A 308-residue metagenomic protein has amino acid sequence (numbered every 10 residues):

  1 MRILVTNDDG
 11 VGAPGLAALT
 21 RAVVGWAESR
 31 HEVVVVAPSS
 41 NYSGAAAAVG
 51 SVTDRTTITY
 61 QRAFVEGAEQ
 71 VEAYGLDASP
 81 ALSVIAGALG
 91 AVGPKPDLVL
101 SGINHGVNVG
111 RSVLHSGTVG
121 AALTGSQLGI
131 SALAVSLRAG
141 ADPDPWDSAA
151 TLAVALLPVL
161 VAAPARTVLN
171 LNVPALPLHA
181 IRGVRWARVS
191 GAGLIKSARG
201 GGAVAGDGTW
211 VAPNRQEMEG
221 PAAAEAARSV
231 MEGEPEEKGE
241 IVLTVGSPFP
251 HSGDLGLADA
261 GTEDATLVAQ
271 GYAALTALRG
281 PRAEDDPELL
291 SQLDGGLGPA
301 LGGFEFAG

Functional and structural regions predicted by a protein language model:
M1-G10: Nucleotide-activated donor-dependent transferases that construct or modify glycoconjugates
I3, L19-K95: A cross-family phosphate/adenosyl-ligand binding-site feature
D9-A17: Short acidic, Gly/Ser-rich segments with clustered Asp/Glu that frequently serve as metal-coordination loops in enzyme
L98-H105: Short acidic, glycine-rich surface-loop motifs adjacent to enzyme active sites
V107-S116: Glycine/threonine-rich flexible loop motifs
S116-A122, V135, D147-V159: Active-site glycine-rich loop that binds ribose-phosphate moieties when present
S126-A149: Glycine-rich phosphate/pyrophosphate-binding loops and their adjacent beta-strand/loop elements at enzyme active sites
S148-G308: Electrostatically charged, flexible surface regions
